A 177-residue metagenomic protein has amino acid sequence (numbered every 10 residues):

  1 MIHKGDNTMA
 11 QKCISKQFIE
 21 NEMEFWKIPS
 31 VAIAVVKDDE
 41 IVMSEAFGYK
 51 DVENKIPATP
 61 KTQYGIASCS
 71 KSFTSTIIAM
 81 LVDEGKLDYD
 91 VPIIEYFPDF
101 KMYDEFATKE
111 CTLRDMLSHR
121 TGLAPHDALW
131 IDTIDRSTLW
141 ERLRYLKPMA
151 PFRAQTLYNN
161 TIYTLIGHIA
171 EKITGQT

Functional and structural regions predicted by a protein language model:
D6-D38: Beta-lactamase-like hydrolase cores
F25, D51-N160, H168, K172-T177: Active-site-proximal loop and beta-strand segments within enzyme catalytic domains
S30-A32, S44, Q63: A common structural microfeature
E40-I41, K86: Residue-level signal for well-ordered, solvent-exposed loop/turn and beta-edge residues enriched in charged/polar side
I41-F47: Amphipathic coiled-coil signal-relay and dimerization helices
